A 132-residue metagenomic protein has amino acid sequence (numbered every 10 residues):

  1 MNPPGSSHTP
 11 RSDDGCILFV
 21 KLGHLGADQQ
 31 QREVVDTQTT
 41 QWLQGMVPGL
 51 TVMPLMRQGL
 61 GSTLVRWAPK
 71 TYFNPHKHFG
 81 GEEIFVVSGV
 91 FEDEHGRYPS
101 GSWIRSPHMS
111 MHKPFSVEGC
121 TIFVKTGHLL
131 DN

Functional and structural regions predicted by a protein language model:
P3-D28, H108-N132: Ligand-binding loop in jelly-roll beta-barrel domains
G5, A68-K70, G101, P107-M109: Tight coil/turn sites that cap or link beta-strands
P10-R11, L64-V65, N74-H78, H95-G96 (+1 more regions): Short histidine-centered beta-strand/loop micro-motifs that create catalytic or ligand/metal-coordination sites
D13-G59, N132: A short, N-terminal "cap"/entry segment at the start of jelly-roll beta-barrel domains of the cupin/DSBH fold
L55, Y72-P75: Regulatory nucleotide-sensing modules
S62, G81, D93, M109-M111: A structural connector/turn signal
A68-T71, H78-E94, S100: Glycine- and acidic-residue-biased ligand/ion/polar-headgroup-sensing regions
